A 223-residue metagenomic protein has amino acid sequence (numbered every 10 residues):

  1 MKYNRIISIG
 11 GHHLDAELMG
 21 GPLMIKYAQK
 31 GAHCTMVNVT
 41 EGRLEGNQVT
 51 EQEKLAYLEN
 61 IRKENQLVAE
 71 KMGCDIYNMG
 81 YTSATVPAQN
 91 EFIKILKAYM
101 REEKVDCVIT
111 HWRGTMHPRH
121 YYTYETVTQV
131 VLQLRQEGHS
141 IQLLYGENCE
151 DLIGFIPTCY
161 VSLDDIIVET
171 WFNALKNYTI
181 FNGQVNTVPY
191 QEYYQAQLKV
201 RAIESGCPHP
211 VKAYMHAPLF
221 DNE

Functional and structural regions predicted by a protein language model:
M1-E103, Q133-S140: Active-site rim/loop-helix segments in enzyme catalytic domains that contact anionic ligands
K2-I9, L23, D75, P87-E223: Metal-dependent de-N-acetylase/amidase catalytic core
